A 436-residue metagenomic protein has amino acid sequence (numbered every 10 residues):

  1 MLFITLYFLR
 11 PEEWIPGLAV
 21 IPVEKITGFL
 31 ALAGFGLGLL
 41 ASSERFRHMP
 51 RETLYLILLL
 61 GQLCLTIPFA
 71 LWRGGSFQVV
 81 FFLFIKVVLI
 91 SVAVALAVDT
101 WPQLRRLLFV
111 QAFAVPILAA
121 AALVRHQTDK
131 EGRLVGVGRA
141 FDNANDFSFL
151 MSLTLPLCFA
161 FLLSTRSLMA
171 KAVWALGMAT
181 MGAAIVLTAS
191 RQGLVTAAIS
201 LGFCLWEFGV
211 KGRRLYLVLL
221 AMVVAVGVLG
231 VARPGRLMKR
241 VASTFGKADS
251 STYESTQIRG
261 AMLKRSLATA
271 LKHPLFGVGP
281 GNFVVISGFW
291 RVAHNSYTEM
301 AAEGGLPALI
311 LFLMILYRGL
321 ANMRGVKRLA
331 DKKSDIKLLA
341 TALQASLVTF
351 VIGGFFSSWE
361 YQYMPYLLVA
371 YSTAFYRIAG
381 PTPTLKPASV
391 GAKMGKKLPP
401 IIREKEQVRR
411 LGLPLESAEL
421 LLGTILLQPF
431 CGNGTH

Functional and structural regions predicted by a protein language model:
M1-I4, F8, M323-S357, E416: Loop-to-helix entry and N-terminal half of a specific, functionally important transmembrane alpha helix in multi-pass
M1-L65, G75, V79, D99-F109 (+4 more regions): Transmembrane signal-anchor hairpin modules in multi-pass inner-membrane enzymes, especially those that act on
W14-G17, G74-G75, D129-R139: Membrane-interface helix termini and inter-helical loops of multi-pass transporters
P16, G182-A184, A189, K264 (+3 more regions): A conserved mid-to-late transmembrane alpha helix and its immediate loop/hinge that forms the functional core
A19-I26, V79, A140-S152, Q192 (+2 more regions): Membrane-interface micro-motifs in multi-pass membrane enzymes
A31-L32, I57-P68, I85-I90, Q103-R133 (+12 more regions): Alpha-helical transmembrane segments of multi-pass inner-membrane proteins
R133-R139, F245-G304, G325-I336, A342: Long extracytoplasmic/lumenal interhelical loops at the membrane interface of multi-pass membrane proteins
R233-S243: Hydrophobic alpha-helical transmembrane segments in integral membrane proteins
